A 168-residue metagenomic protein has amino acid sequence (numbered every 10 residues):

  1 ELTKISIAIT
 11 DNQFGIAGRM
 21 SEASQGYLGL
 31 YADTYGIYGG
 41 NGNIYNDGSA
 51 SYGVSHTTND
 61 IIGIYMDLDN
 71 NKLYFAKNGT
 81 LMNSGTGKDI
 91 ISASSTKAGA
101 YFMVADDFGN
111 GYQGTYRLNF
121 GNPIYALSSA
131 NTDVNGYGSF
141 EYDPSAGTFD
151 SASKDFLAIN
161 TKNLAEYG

Functional and structural regions predicted by a protein language model:
E1-G168: PRY/SPRY (B30.2) beta-sandwich protein-interaction domains and their adjacent Ser/Pro/Gly-rich low-complexity linkers
